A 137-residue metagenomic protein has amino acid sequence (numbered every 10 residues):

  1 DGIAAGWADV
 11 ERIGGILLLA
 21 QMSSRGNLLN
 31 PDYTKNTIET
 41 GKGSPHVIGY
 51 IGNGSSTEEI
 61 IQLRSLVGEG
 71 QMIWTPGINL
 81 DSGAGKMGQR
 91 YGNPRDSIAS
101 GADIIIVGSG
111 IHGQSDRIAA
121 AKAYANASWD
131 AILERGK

Functional and structural regions predicted by a protein language model:
D1-M72, L80-G83: Conserved anion-binding
P31, K35, T57, Y91 (+2 more regions): Electropositive phosphate-/nucleotide-binding environments in soluble metabolic enzymes
I61-L63, S82-D103, A119-A123: Catalytic cores of alpha/beta
M72, D103-I104: Residue-level detector of anion-binding/catalytic polar loops
T75-P76, V107-G110: Glycine-rich beta-strand-to-loop/alpha-helix junction loops that act as flexible
D96-G101, G110-K137: C-terminal helical cap(s) of enzyme catalytic domains, especially alpha/beta-barrels
